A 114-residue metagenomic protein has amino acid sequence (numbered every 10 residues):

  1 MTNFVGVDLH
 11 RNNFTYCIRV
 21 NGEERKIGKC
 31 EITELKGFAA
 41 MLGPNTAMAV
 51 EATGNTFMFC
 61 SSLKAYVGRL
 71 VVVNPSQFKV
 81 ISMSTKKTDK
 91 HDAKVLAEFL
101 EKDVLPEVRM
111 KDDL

Functional and structural regions predicted by a protein language model:
M1-L114: Phosphate- and other anionic-substrate recognition elements at nucleic-acid/protein interfaces
